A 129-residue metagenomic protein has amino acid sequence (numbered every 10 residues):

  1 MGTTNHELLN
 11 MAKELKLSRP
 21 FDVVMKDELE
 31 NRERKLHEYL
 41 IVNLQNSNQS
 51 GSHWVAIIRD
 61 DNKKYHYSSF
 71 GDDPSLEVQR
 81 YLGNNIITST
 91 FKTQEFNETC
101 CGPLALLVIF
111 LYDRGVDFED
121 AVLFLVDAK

Functional and structural regions predicted by a protein language model:
M1-D22, E95-Y112, F124-D127: Cysteine-nucleophile protease catalytic domains, especially the papain-like/related folds used in DUB/UBL proteases
M1-V55, D60-K64: Cysteine protease catalytic domains with a Cys-His-Asp triad
Y39-Y112: Cysteine protease-like catalytic core of ubiquitin/ubiquitin-like
D117-K129: Charged phosphate-binding loop/patch that engages nucleotide di/tri-phosphates or the phosphate backbone of nucleic
